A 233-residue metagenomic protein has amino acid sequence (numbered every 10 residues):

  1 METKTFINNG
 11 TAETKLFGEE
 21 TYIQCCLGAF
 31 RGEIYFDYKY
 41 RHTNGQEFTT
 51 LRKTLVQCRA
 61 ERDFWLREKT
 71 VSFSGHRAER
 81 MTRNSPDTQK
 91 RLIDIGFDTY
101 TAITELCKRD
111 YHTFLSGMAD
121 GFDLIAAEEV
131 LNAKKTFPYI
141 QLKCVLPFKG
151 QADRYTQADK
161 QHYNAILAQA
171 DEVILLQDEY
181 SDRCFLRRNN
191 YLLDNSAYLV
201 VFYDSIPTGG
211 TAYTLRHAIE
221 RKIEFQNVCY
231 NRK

Functional and structural regions predicted by a protein language model:
M1-E2, L66-R67, K233: Short intrinsically disordered terminal tails
M1-Y35: Short N-terminal "domain-start" leader segments that mark the transition from disordered tails or signal peptides into
T3, F48-T50, R183: Short N-terminal micro-motifs specific to bacterial/archaeal maturation and metal-cluster initiation sites
F30-Y35, G45, F137-Y139: Short, solvent-exposed loop/turn segments that connect beta-strands within catalytic domains and beta-strand-rich
F36-Y40: Short beta-strand motif preference
T43-Q57: A short, exposed loop/beta-hairpin motif centered on an aromatic-Gly-Thr core
T54-L66: Repeat-associated, polar segments at repeat-unit boundaries in modular proteins
E68-R232: Acidic/glycine-enriched connector segments
